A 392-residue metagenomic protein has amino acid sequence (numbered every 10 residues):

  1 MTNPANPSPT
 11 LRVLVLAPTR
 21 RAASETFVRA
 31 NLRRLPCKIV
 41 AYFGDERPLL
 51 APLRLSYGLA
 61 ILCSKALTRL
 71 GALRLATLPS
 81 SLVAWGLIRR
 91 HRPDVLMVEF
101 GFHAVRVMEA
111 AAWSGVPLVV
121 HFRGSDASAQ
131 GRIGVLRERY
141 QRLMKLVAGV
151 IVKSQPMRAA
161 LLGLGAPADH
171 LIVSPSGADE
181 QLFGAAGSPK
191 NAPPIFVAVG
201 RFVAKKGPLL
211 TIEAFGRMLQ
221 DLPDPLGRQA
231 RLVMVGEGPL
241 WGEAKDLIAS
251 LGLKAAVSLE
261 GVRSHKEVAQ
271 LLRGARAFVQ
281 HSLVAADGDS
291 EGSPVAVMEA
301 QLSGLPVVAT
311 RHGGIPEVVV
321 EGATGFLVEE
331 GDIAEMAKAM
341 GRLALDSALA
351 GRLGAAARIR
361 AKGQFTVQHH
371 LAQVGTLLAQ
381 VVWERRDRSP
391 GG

Functional and structural regions predicted by a protein language model:
M1-L55: N-terminal subdomain of nucleotide-sugar transferases
L14, G187-R217, V233: Conserved donor-binding/catalytic core segment of Leloir-type glycosyltransferases
V98-A104, F122: Short His-centered aromatic/hydrophobic patch
P156, G177: Carbohydrate-associated surface elements
E243-K266: Nucleotide-activated donor-binding/catalytic signature segment of Leloir-type glycosyltransferases, i.e., the conserved
R273-G288, L305: Acidic donor-binding loop of glycosyltransferase active sites
V297, L302, P306-A309, V319: Short hydrophobic beta-strand element within catalytic cores of glycosyltransferases and related nucleotide-activated
V318-G322, F326-I333, R342-A348: Conserved acidic donor-binding segment of nucleotide-sugar-dependent glycosyltransferases
